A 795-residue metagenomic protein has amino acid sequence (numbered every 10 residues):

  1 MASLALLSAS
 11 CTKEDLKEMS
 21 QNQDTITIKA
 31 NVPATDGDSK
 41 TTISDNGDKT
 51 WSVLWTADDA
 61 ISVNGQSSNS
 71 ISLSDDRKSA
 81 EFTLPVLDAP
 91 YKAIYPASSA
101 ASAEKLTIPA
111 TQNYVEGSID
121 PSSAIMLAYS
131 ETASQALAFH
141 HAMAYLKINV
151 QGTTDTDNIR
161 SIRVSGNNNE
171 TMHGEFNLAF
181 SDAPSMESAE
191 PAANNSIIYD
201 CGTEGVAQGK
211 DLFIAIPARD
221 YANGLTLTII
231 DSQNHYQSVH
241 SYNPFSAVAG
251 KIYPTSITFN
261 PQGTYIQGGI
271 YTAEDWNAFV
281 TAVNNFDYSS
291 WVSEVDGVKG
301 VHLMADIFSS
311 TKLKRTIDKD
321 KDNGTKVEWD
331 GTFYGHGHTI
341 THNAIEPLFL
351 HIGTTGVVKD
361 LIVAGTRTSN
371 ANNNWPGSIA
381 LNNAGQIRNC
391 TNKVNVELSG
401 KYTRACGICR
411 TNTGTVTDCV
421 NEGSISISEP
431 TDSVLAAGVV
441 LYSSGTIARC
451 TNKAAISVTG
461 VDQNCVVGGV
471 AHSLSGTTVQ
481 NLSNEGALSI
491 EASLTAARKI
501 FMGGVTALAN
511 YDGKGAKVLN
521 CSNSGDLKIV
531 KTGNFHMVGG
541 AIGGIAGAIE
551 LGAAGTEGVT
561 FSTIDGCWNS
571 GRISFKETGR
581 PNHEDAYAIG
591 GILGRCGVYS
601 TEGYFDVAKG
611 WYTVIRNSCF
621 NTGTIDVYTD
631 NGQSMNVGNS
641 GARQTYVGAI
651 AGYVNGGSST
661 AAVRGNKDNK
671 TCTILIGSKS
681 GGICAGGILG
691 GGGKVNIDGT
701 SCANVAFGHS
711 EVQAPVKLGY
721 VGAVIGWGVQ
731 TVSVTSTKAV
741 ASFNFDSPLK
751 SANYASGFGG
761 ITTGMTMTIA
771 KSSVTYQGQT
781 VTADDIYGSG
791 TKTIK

Functional and structural regions predicted by a protein language model:
M1-Q267, T281: Sec-type signal peptide cleavage vicinity
Q262-K795: Surface-exposed repetitive/solenoidal architectures
